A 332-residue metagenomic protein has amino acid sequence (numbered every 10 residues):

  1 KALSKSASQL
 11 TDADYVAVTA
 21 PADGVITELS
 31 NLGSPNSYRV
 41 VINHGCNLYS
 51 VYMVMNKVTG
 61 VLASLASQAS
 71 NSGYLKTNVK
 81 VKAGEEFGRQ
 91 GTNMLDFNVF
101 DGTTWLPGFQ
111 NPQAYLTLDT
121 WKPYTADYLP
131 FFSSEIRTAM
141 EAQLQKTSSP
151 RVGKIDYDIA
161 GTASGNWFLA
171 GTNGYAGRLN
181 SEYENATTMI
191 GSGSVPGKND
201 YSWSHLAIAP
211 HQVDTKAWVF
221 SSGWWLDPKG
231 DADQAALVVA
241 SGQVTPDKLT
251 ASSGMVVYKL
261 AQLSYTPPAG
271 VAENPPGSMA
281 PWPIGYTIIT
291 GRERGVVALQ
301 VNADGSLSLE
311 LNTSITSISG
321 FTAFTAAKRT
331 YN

Functional and structural regions predicted by a protein language model:
K1-A20, L29, Q143-K154, S181-H205 (+1 more regions): Short glycine/threonine/proline-enriched tight-turn/helix- or strand-capping micro-motif at secondary-structure
A13-Y15, P21, P35-S37, N47 (+3 more regions): Extracytoplasmic
P21-G73, L95: Zn2+-dependent peptidoglycan hydrolase active-site motif and core
A22, E28-N31, E85, Q90-G91 (+1 more regions): Conserved "cap/hinge" positions at secondary-structure junctions
S37-H44, S70-D156: Conserved, short, structured surface segments that act as functional micro-motifs
I159-R178, E182, L307-E310: Tryptophan-anchored aromatic micro-motifs
G177-G254: N-terminal glycine/threonine-rich, aromatic-flanked beta-hairpin/loop signature
A235-N332: Beta-sheet ligand-binding and adhesion/scaffold domains
